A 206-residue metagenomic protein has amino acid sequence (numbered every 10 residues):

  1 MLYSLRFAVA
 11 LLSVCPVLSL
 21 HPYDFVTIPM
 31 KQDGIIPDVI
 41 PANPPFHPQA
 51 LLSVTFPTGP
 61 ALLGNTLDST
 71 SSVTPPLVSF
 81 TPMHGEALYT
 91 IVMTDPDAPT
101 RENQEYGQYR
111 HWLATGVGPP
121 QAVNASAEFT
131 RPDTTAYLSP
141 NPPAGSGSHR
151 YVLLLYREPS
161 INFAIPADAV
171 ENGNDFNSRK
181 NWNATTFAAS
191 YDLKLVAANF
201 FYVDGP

Functional and structural regions predicted by a protein language model:
M1-H21: Fungal secretory targeting signals
C15-P206: N-terminus-centered regions that define maturation/targeting leaders and the start of the first functional domain
